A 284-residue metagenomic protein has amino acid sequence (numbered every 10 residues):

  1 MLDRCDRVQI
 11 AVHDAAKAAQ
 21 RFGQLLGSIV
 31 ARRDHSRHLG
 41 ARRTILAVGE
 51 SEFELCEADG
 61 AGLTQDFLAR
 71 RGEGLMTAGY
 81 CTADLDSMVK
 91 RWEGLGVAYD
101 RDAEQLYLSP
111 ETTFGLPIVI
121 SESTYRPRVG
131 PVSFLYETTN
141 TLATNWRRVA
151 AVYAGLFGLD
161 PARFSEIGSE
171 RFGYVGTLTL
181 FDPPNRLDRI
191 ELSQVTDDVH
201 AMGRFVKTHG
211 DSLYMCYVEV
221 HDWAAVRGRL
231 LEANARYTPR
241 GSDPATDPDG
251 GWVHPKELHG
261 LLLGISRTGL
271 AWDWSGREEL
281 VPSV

Functional and structural regions predicted by a protein language model:
M1-A19, L75-Y80, S121-F157, A162 (+2 more regions): N-terminal beta-strand motif that seeds the catalytic metal site of vicinal oxygen chelate
M1-G62, Y99: An N-terminus-focused feature that recognizes amino-terminal "leader" regions
R4-H13, T44-G49, T64-R91, F134-T144 (+3 more regions): Vicinal oxygen chelate
D14-I29, M88-L95, T144-P161, V226-N234: Amphipathic alpha-helical segments
V30-V48, Y107-T112, E166-L180: N-terminal strand-loop-strand beta-hairpin
R33-H35, A58, T64-A69, R101-Q105 (+6 more regions): Short, tandemly repeated low-complexity microdomains enriched for cysteine and small residues
E54, D86-F134, G173-Q194, A224-V284: Vicinal oxygen chelate
W146-D197: Aromatic-anchored, glycine/proline-accented short structural segments that stabilize local strand-turns or short
